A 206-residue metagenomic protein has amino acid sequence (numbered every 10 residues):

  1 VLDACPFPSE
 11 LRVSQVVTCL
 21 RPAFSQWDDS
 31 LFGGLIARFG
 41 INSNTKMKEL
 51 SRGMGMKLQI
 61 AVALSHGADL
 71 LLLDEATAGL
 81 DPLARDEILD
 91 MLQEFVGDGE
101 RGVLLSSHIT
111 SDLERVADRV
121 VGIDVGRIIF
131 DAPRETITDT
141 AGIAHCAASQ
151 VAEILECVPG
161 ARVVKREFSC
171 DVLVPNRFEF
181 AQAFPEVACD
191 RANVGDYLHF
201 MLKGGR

Functional and structural regions predicted by a protein language model:
L2-Q59: ABC-family P-loop ATPase nucleotide-binding domains
R12, P133, D190-N193: Short loop/turn segments at beta->alpha junctions
G67: Conserved catalytic motifs of ABC-family nucleotide-binding domains
L71-E75, L80: Catalytic Walker B motif of ABC-type/P-loop ATPase nucleotide-binding domains
P82-A84: Helix N-cap at the start of a conserved alpha-helix in ABC-type nucleotide-binding domains
L89-V174: ABC transporter nucleotide-binding domain
R162, R166-R206: C-terminal coupling/interaction segments
